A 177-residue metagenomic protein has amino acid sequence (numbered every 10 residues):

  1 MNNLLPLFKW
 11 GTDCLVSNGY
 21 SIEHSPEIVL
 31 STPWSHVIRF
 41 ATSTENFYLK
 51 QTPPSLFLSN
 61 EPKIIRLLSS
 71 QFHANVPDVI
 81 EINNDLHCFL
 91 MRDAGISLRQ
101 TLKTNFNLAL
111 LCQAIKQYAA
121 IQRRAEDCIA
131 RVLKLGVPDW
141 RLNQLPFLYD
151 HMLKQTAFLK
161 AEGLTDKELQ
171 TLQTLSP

Functional and structural regions predicted by a protein language model:
M1-P26: Juxta-kinase regulatory segment immediately upstream of eukaryotic protein kinase catalytic domains
L4-F8, E61, A114, A125 (+2 more regions): A structural signal for well-ordered alpha-helical scaffolds and beta->alpha junctions
F8-W10, P33-I38, Q155-A157: Short hydrophobic/aromatic-rich motifs at helix boundaries and adjacent loops
K9, D13-V16, K116, R123 (+2 more regions): Replace "anionic and nucleotidyl ligands
T12, R66, A119-R123, P146 (+2 more regions): Structural signal for well-ordered, non-membrane alpha-helices
E27-V29, W34, I38-W140: ATP-binding pocket architecture of kinase catalytic cores
T101-Q113, I129-P177: ATP-dependent phospho-/nucleotidyl transfer catalytic cores
